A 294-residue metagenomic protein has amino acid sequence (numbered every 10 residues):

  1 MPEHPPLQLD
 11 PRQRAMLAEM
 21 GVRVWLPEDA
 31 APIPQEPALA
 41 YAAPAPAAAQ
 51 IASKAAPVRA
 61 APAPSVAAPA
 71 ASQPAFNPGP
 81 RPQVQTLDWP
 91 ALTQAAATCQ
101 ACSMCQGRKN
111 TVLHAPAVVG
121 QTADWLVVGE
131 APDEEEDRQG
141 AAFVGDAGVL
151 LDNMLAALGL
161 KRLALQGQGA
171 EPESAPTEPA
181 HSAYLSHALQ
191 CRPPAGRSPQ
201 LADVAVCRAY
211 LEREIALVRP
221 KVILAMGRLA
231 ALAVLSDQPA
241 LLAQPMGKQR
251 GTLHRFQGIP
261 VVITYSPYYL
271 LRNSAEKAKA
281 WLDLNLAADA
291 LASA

Functional and structural regions predicted by a protein language model:
P2-A294: A polyanion-binding, active-site-adjacent surface
